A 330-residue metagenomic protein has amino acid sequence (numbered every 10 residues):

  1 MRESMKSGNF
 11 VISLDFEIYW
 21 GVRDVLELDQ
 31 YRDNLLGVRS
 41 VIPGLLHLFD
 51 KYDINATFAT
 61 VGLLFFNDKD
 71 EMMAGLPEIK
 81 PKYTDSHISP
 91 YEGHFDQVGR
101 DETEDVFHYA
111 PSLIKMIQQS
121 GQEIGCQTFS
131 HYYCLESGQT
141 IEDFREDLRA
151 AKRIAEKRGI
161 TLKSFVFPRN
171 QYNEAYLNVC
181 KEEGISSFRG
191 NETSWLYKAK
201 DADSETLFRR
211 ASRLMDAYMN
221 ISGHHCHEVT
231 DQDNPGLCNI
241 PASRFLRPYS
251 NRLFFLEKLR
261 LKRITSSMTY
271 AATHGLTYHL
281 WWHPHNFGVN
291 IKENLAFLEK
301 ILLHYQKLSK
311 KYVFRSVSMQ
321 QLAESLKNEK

Functional and structural regions predicted by a protein language model:
M1-S164, R169-I240, E257-H279, F287-K330: Catalytic alpha-helical scaffold of carbohydrate-active enzymes acting on polysaccharides/glycoconjugates
L237-L253, H283-H285: Active-site clefts of carbohydrate-active enzymes
